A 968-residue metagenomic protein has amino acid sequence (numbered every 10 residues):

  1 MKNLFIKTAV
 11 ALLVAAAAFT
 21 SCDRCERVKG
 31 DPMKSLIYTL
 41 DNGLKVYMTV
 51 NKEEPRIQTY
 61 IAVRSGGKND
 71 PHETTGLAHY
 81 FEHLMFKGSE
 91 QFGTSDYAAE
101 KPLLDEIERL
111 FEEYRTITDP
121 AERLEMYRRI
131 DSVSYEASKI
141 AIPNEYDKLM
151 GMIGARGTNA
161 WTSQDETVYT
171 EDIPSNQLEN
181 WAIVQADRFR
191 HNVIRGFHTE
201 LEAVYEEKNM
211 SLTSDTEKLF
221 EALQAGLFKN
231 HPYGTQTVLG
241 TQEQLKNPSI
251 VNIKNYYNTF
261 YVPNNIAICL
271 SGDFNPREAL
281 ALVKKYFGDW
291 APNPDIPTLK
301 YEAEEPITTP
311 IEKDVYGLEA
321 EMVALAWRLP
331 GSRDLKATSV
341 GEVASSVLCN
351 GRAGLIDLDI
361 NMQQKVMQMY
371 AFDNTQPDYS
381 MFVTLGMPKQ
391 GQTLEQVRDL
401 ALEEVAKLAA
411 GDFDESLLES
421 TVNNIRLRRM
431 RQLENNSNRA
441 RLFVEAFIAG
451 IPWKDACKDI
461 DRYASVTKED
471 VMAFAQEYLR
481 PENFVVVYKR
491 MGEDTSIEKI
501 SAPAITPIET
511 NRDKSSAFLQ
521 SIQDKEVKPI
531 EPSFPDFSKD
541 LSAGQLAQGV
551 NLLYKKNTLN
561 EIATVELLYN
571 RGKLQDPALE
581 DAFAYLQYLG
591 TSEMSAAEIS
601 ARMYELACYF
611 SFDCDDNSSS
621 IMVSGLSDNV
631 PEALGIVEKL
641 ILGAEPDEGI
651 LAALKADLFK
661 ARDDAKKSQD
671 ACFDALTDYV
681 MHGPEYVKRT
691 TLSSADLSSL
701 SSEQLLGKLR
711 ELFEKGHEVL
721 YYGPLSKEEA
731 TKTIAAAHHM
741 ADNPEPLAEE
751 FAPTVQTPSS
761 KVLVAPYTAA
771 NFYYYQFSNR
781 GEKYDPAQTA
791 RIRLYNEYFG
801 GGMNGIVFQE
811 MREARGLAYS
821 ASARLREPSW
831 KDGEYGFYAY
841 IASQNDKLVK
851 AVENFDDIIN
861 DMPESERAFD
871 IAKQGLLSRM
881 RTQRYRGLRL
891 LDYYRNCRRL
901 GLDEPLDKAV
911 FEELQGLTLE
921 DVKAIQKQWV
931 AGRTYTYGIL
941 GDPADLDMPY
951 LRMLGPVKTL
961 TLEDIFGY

Functional and structural regions predicted by a protein language model:
M1-A9: Bacterial N-terminal signal peptides that target proteins for export
A9-A17: Bacterial N-terminal signal peptides
A16-D31: Bacterial Sec-dependent signal peptides at the C-terminal "C-region" and cleavage site
V28-A62, D540-L559: Mature N-terminal segment immediately following signal peptide/propeptide cleavage in secreted/periplasmic
T39-N42, Y97-P297, Q363-D524, A601-L747 (+1 more regions): Charge-rich, well-structured scaffold segments of protease-associated domains
N51-E53, A62-G66, S89-E90, P174-N176 (+19 more regions): Solvent-exposed coil/turn segments that connect beta secondary-structure elements in extracytoplasmic/periplasmic
K52-K101, L325, L335-L348, G549 (+4 more regions): Active/ligand-binding-proximal structured segments within catalytic/core domains that scaffold catalytic residues
E206-L212, A225, D295-A353, L385 (+6 more regions): His/Glu-based metal-binding/catalytic segments typifying zinc-dependent metallopeptidases
